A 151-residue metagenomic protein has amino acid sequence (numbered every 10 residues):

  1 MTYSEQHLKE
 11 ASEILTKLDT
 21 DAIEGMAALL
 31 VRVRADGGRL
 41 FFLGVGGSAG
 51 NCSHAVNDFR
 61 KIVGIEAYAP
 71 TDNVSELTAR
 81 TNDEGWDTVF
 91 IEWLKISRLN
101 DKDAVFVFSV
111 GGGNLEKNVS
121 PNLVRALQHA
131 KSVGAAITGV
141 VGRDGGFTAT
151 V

Functional and structural regions predicted by a protein language model:
M1-L18: Generic N-terminal amphipathic, Lys/Arg-enriched alpha-helix
L18-D36: A short, well-structured juxtamembrane/interface segment
R32-A104: Glycine-rich, small/polar surface segments that engage phosphate groups of diverse ligands
G46-S48, V110-G113: Short glycine-rich anion-binding loops that position phosphate/pyrophosphate groups of nucleotides and phosphorylated
R60, L127-G134: Surface-exposed amphipathic alpha-helices with a cationic face
T71, S109, G139-G142: Short beta-strand/turn micro-motifs composed of small residues that flank or help shape donor/cofactor-binding pockets
G113-L123: Glycine/threonine-rich flexible loop motifs
G139-V151: Short, glycine/polar-rich helix-capping loops at beta-to-alpha or helix-loop-helix junctions that flank or form
